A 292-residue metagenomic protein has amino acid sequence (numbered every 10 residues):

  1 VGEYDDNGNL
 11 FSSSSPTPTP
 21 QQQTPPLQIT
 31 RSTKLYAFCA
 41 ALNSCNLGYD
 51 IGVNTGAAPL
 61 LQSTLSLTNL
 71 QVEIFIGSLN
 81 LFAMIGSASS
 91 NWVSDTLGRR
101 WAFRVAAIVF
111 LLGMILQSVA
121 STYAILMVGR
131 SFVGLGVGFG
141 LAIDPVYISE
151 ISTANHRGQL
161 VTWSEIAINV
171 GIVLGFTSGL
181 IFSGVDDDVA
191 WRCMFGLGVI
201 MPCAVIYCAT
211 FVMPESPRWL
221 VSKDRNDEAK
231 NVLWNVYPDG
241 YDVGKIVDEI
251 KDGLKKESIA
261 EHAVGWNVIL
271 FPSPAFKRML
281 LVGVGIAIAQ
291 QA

Functional and structural regions predicted by a protein language model:
V1-W234, P238, D242-K245, K255-A292: Transmembrane-helix signature of 12-pass secondary carriers
V247-K251: Short amphipathic alpha-helical segments embedded in low-complexity Lys/Glu-rich regions
